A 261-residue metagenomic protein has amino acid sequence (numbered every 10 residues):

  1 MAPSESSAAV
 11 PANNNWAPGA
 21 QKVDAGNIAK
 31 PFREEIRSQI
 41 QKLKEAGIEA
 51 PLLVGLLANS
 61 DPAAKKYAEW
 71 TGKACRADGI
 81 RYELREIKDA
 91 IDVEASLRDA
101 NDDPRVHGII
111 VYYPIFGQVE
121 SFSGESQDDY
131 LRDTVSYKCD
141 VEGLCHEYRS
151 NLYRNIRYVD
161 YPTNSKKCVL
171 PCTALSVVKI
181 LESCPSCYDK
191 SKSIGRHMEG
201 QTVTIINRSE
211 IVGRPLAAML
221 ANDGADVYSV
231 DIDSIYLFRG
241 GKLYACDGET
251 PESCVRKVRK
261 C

Functional and structural regions predicted by a protein language model:
A2-G47: Positively charged, low-complexity intrinsically disordered leader regions
K22, G26, K30-R37, K65 (+7 more regions): Electropositive phosphate-/nucleotide-binding environments in soluble metabolic enzymes
I40-P51, D99-R105, I194-M198: Glycine-rich phosphate/diphosphate-binding loops that line cofactor/substrate pockets in enzymes
A50-N59: Short beta-strand segments enriched in small/hydrophobic residues
L53, G72-K88, V227-V230: Short beta-strand elements in bilobed, periplasmic/extracellular small-molecule ligand-binding domains
L57, I110-P114, I206: Short beta-strand segments
A58-K73, Y158-C261: Glycine-rich phosphate/diphosphate-binding loop of Rossmann-like nucleotide-binding domains
R81-P171: Phosphate/diphosphate ligand-binding glycine-rich loop within oxidoreductases
